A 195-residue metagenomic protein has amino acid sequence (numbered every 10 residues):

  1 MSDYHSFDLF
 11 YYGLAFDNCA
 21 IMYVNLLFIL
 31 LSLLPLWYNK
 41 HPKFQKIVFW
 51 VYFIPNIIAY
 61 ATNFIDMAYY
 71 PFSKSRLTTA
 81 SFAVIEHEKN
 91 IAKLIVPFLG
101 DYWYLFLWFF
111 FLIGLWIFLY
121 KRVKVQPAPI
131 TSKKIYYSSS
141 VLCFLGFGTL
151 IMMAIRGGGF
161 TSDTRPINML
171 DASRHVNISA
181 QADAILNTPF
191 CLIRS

Functional and structural regions predicted by a protein language model:
M1-R194: Transmembrane and membrane-interface helices of multi-pass, inner-membrane envelope-modifying transferases
